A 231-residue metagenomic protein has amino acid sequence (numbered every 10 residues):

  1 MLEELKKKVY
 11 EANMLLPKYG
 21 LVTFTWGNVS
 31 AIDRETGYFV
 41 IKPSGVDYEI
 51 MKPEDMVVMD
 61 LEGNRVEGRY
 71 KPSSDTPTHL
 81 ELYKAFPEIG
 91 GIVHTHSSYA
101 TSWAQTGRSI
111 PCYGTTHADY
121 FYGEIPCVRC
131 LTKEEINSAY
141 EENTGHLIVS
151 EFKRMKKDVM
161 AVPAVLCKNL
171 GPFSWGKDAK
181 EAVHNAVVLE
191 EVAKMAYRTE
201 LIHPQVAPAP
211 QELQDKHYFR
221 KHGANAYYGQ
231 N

Functional and structural regions predicted by a protein language model:
M1-N231: Glycine-rich flexible loops
